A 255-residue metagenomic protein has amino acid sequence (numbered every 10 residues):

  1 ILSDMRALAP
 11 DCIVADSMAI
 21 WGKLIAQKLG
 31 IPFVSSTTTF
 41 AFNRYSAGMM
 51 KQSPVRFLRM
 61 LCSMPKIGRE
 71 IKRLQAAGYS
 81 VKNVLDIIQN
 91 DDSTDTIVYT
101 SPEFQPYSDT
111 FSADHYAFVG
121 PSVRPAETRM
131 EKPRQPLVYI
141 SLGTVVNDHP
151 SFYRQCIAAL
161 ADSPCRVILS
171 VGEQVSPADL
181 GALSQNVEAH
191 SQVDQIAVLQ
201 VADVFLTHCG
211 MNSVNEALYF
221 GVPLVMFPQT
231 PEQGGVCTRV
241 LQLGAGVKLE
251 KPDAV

Functional and structural regions predicted by a protein language model:
I1-L137, G143-C165: Nucleotide-sugar-dependent glycosyltransferase catalytic domains
A7, C12, V34, A47-T100 (+2 more regions): Nucleotide-activated sugar donor-binding and catalytic core shared by glycosyltransferases and related lipid-linked
M18-A19, E173-Q174, D194, G210: A generic "binding-loop/recognition-motif" signal
T39, E173, T230: Residues in the short beta-alpha loop(s) of Rossmann-like NAD(P)-binding domains
F118, S141, S170, H208 (+1 more regions): Short glycine/serine/threonine-biased micro-segments
G120, V171, S191: Short loop/edge segments at beta-strand edges and connector loops that shape dinucleotide/nucleotide cofactor-binding
V123, V146, V175, N212-S213 (+1 more regions): Short, flexible micro-motifs
T144, R154-E188: Catalytic donor nucleotide-activated moiety binding site of glycosyltransferases and closely related
